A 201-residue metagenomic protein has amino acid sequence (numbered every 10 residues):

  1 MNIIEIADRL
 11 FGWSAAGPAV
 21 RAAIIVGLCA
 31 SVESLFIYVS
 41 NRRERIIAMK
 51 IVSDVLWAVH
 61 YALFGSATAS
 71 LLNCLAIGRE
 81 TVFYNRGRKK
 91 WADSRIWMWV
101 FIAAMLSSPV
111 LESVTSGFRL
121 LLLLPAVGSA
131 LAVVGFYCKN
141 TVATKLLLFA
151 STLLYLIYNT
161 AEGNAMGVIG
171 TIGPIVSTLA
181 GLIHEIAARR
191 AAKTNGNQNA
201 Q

Functional and structural regions predicted by a protein language model:
N2-Q201: Alpha-helical membrane-protein topology signature
